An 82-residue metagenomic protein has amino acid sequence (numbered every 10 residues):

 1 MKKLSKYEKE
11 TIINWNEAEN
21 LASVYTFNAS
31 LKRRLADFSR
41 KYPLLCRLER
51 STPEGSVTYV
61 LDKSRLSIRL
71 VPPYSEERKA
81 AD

Functional and structural regions predicted by a protein language model:
M1-K6: Catalytic phosphate/metal-binding cores of nucleic-acid and nucleotide-processing enzymes, i.e., regions that mediate
I12-R65: Compact, well-ordered interaction domains used in eukaryotic information-processing assemblies
L70-D82: Basic DNA-binding region of bZIP-type proteins
